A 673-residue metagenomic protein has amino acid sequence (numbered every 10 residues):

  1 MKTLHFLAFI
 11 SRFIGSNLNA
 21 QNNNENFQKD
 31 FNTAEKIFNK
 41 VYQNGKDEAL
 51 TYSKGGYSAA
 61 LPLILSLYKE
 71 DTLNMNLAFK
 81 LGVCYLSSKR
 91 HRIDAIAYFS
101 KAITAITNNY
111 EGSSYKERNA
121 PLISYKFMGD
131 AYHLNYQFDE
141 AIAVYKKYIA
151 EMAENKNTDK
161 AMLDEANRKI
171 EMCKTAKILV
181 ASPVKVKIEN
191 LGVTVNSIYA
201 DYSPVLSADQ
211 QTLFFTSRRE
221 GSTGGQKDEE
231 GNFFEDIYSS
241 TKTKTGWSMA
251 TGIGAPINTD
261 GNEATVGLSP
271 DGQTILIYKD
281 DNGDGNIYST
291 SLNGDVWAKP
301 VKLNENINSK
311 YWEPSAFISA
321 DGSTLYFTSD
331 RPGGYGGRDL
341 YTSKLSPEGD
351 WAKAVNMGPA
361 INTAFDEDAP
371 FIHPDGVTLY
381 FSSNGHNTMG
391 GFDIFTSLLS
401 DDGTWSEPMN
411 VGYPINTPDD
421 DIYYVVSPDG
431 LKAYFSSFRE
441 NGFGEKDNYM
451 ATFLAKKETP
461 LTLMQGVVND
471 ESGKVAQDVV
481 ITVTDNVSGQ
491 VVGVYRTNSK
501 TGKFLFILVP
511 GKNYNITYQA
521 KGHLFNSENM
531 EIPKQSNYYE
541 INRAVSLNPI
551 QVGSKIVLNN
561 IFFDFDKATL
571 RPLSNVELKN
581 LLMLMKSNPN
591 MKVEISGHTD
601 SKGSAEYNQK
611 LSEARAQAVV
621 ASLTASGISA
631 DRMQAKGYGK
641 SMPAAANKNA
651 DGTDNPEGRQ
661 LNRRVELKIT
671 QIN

Functional and structural regions predicted by a protein language model:
N24, Q28-N32, S113-I123, F127-D130 (+9 more regions): Short, conserved micro-motifs composed of acidic
K54, S88-K89, N135: Structural motif corresponding to the intra-repeat A-B loop/turn of tetratricopeptide repeats
S383, N387-G390, S596-N673: Periplasmic OmpA-like peptidoglycan-binding domain that tethers envelope proteins to the cell wall
T517-P533: A short, solvent-exposed loop/turn motif at the edges and junctions of modular extracellular/periplasmic domains
F563-G597, T624-A625, A630, L667-N673: Periplasmic peptidoglycan-binding/anchoring modules of Gram-negative envelope and division proteins
